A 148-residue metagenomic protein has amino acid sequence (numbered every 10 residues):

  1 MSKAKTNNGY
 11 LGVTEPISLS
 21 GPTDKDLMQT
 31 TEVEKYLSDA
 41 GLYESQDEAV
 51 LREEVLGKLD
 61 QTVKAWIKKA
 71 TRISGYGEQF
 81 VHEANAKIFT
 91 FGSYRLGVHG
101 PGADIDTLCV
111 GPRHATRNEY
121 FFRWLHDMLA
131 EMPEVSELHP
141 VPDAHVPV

Functional and structural regions predicted by a protein language model:
M1-G102, P112-W124, M128-V148: N-terminal regions immediately upstream of nucleotidyltransferase
D104-D106: Acidic Asp/Glu-based divalent-cation binding sites
L108-V110: Short hydrophobic/aromatic beta-strand micro-patches that form the beta-sheet surface supporting nucleotide- or nucleic
